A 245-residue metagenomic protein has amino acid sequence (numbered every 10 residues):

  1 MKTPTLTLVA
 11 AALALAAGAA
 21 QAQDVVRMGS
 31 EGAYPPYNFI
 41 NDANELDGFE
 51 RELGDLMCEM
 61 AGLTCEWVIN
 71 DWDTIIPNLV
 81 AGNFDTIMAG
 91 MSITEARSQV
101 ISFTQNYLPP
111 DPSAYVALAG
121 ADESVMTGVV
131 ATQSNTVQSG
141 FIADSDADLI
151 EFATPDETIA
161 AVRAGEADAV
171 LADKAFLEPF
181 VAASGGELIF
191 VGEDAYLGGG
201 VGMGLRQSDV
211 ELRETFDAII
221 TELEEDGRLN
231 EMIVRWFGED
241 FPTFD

Functional and structural regions predicted by a protein language model:
L15-A22: Sec/Tat signal peptide C-region and signal peptidase I cleavage site
Q23-M91, T215: Extracytoplasmic small-molecule ligand-binding "clamshell" domains of the periplasmic binding protein/Venus flytrap
G32, P109-A114, E178, A182-T221 (+1 more regions): Periplasmic-binding protein-like
R51, W67-P77, S134-N135, I150-A164 (+2 more regions): Short helix-initiation/N-cap motifs at beta->coil->alpha
R51-A61, A119-A121, M126-V129, Q133-Q138 (+1 more regions): Extended ligand-binding regions for polar small-molecule ligands
L63, S92, I101-I150: A conserved helix-loop-strand patch within extracytoplasmic ligand-binding domains of the periplasmic binding
T64, V137-E157, L188-F190, I220-D245: Ligand-binding clefts/hinges and TM-proximal coupling segments of bilobed small-molecule sensing domains
T74, M91-V100, D168-L197: A ligand-binding cleft/hinge motif common to bilobed small-molecule-binding domains
